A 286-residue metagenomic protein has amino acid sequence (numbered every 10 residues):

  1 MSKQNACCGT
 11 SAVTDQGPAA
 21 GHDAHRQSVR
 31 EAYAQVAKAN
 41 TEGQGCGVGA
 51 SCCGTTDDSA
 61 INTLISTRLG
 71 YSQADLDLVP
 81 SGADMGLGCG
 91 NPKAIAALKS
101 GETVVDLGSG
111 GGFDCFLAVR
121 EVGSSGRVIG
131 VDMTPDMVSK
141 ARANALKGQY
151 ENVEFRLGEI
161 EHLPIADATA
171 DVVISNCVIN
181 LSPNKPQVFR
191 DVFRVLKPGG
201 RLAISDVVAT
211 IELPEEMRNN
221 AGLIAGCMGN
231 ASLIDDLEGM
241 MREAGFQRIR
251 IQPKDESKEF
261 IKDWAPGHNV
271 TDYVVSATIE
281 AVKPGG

Functional and structural regions predicted by a protein language model:
Q4-S11, A32-T41, G47-G49, C53-T56 (+1 more regions): C-terminal lobe and adjacent flexible extensions of AdoMet/dcAdoMet transferase-like proteins
T55-T103, F113-E121: Conserved alpha-helix/loop element of class I SAM-dependent methyltransferases that forms part of the SAM/SAH-binding
S100, E161-V172: A short acidic, Gly/Pro-enriched loop at the edge of an enzyme's catalytic core that lines a small-molecule cofactor
T134-D136: Conserved SAM/SAH-binding beta-strand->alpha-helix loop
A141-R142: Conserved SAM-binding loop
G148-E161: Conserved SAM-binding strand-loop segment of SAM-dependent methyltransferases
P186-R201: A short glycine-rich, Lys/Arg-flanked "PGG" loop and its adjoining helix->strand segment in the class I
V208-M228: Short, glycine-/aromatic-enriched active-site segment of Class I SAM-dependent methyltransferases
